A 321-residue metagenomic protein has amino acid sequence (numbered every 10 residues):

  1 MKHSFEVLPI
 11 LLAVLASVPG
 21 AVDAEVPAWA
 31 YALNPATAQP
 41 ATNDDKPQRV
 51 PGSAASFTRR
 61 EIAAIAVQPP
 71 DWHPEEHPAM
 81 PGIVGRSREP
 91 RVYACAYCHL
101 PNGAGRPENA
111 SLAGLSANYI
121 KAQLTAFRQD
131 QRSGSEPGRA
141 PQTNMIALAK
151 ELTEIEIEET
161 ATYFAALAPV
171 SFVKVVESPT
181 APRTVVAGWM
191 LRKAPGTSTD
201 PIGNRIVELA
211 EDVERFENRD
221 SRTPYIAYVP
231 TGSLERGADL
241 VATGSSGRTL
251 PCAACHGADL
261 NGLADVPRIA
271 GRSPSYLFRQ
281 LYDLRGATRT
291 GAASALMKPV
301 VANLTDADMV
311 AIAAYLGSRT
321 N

Functional and structural regions predicted by a protein language model:
M1-E6: Positively charged n-region of N-terminal signal peptides that target proteins for export
V7-S17: Bacterial N-terminal signal peptides
V22-Y93, Y97, R132-P251, G286-N321: Flexible coil segments in periplasmic/lumen-exposed cytochrome c-class electron-transfer proteins
P101, A258: Cys/His-rich metal-chelating microdomains
R106-L112, A264-A270: Short cysteine/histidine-rich zinc-coordinating motifs and their immediately flanking basic loops
L112, S116, E151: Catalytic nucleophile-loop/oxyanion-hole region of alpha/beta-hydrolase and closely related hydrolase-like folds
S116-R128, S273-L284: Short microdomains enriched in Cys/His and/or Lys/Arg
A254: Acidic, glycine-rich low-complexity segments
